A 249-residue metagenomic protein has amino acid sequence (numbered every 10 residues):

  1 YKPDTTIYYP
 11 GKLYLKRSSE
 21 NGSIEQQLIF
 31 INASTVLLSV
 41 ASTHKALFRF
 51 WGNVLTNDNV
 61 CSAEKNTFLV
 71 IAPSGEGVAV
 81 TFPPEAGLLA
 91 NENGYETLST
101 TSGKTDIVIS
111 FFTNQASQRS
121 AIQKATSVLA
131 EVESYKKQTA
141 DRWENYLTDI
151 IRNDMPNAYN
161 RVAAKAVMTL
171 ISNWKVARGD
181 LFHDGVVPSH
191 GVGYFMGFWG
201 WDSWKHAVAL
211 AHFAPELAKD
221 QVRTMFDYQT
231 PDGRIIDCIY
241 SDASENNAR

Functional and structural regions predicted by a protein language model:
Y1-L13, I31-T35: Accessory carbohydrate-recognition regions in carbohydrate-active enzymes
K12, S18-Q27, D237-R249: Aromatic/His-enriched, Gly/Pro-containing loop or helix-boundary segments that lie immediately adjacent to catalytic
S19-L37, A41-M196: Acidic/polar, glycine-enriched structural segments that form the non-catalytic walls/loops of the carbohydrate-binding
T139, M196-R249: Aromatic-rich carbohydrate-recognition surfaces in CAZymes
